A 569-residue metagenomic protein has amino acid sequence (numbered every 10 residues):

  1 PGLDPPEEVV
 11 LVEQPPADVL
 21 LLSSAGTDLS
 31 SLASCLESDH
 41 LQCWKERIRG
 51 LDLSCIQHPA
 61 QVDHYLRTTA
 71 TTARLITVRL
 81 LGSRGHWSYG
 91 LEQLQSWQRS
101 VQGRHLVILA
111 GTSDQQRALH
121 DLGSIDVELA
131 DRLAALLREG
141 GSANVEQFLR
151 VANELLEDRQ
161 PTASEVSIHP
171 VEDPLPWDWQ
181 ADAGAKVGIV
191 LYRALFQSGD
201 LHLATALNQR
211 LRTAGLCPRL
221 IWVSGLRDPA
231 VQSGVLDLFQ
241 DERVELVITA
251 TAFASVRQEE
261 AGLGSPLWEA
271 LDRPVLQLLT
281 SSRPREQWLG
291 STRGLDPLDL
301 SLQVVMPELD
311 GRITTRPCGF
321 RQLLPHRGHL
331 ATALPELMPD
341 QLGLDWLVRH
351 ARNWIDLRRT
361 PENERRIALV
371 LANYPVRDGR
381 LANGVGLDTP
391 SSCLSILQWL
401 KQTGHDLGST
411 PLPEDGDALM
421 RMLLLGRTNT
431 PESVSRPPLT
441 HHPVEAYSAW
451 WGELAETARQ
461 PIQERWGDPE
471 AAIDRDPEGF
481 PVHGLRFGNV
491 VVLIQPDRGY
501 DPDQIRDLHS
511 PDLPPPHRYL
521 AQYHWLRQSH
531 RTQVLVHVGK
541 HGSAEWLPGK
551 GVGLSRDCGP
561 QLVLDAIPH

Functional and structural regions predicted by a protein language model:
P1-H569: An N-terminal assembly and electron-transfer interface module characteristic of large anaerobic redox and radical
